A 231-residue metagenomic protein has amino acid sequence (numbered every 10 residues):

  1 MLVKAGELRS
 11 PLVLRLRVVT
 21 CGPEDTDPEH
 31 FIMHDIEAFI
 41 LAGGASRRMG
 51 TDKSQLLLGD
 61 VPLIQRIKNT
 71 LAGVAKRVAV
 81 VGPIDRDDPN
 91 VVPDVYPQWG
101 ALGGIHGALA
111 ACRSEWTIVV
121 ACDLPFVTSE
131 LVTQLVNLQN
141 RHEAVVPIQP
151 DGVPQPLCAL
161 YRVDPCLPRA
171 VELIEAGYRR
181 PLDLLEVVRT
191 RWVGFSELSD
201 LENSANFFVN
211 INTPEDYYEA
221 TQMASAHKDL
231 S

Functional and structural regions predicted by a protein language model:
D25-H30: Intrinsic-disorder-associated, low-complexity terminal segments enriched in Asp/Asn/His/Tyr and depleted of Lys/Arg
H34-Y178, E186-F207, Y218-K228: Nucleotide and nucleotide-moiety/phosphate-recognizing core
